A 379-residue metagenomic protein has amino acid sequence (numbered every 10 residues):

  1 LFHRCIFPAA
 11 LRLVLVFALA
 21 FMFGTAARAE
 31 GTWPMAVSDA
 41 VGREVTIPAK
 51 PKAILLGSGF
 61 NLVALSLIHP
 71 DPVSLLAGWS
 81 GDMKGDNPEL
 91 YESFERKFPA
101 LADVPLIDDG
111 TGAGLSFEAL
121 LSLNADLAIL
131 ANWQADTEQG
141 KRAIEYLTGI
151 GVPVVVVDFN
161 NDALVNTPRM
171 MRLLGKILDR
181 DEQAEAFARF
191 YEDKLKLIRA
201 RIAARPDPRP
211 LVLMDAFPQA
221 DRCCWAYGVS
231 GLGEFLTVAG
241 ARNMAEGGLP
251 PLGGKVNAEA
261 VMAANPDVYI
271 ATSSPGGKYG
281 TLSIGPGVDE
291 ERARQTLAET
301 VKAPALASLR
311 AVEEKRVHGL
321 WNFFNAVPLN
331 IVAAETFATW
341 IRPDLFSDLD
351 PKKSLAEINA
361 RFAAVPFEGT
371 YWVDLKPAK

Functional and structural regions predicted by a protein language model:
L1-A9: N-terminal secretory signal peptides that target proteins for export/translocation
A10-M22: Bacterial N-terminal signal peptides
F17, A26-S66, E182-A216, F346-K379: Bacterial Sec-exported substrate-binding components of ABC uptake systems
A40-G42, V104-S116, L249-N257: Short helix-initiation/N-cap motifs at beta->coil->alpha
L62-S122, L127, A131-D136: A short, structured surface patch at a secondary-structure boundary
G81-E89, N132-I144, V157-M171, P206-E234: Extracytoplasmic ligand-binding site segments that recognize negatively charged/polar headgroups
D108, D162-K176, K278-K379: Structured C-terminal subdomain patch of bacterial secreted/periplasmic proteins
W225-L252: Alpha-helical, coiled-coil/dimerization segments enriched in small aliphatic residues
